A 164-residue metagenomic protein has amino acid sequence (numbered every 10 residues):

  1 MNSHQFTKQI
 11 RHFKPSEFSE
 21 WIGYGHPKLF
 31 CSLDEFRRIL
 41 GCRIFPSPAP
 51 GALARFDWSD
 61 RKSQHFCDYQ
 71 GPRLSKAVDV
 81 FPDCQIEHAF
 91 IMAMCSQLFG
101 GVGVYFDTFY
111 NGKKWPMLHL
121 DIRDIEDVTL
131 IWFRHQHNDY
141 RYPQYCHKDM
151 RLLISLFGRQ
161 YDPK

Functional and structural regions predicted by a protein language model:
M1-E20, R55-V78: Short, conserved helix/loop micro-motifs enriched in His/Cys and acidic residues
N2-I44: Helical scaffold of the NTase/Pol beta-like nucleotidyltransferase catalytic core
Y24, F45-S47, Y140, Q160: Compositionally biased, intrinsically disordered/low-complexity regions enriched for serine, proline and threonine
P27-L29, W58-S63, D83-C84, S96-G101: Short amphipathic alpha-helical surface micro-motifs
F30-Q64: Extended, low-complexity, intrinsically disordered C-terminal regulatory tails of eukaryotic serine/threonine kinases
D68-K76, P82-K164: Catalytic cores and adjacent binding grooves of peptidoglycan-active enzymes
